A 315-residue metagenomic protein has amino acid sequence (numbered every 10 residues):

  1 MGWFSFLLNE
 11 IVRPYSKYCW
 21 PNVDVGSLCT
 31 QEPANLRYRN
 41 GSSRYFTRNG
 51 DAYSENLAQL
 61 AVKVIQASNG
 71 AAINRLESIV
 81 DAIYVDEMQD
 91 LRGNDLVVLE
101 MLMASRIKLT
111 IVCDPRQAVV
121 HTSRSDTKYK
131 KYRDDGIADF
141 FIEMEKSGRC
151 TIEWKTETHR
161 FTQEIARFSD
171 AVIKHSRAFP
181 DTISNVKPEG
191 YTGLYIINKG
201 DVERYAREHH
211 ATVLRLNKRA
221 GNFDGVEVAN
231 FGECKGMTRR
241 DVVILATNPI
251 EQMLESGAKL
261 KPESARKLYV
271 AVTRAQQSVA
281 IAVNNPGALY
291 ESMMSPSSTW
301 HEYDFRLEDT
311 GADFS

Functional and structural regions predicted by a protein language model:
M1-V12, V270-R274: P-loop NTPase Walker
G2, V12, L28-N35, G136-D139: P-loop NTP-binding core
F6, E10-P14, Y18, V172-H175 (+1 more regions): Phosphate/oxyanion-binding loops and surfaces in catalytic or ligand/nucleic-acid-binding neighborhoods
S16-Y84, G93-V98, H121: Accessory N-terminal region flanking or inserted into the helicase ATPase core in nucleic-acid motor proteins
S78, A82-V85, Q89-A206, K218-V270 (+1 more regions): Conserved helicase motor core of SF1/SF2 NTP-dependent helicases
H209-R215: Betabetaalpha-Me/HNH-type nuclease active-site subdomain
